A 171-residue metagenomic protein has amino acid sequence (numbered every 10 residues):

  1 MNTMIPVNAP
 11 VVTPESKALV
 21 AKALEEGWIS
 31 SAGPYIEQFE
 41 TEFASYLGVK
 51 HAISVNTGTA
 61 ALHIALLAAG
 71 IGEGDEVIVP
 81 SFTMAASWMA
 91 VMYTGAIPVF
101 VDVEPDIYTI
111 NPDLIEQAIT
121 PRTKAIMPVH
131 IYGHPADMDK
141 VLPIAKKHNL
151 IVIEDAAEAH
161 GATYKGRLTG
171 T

Functional and structural regions predicted by a protein language model:
M1-I29: N-terminal "arm"/small-domain region of PLP-dependent enzymes with the aminotransferase-like
I29-E76, A90-Y93, F100-D102, R167: Phosphate-binding glycine-rich loop
F43, A156-A157: Active-site His/Glu-centered metal-binding helix of metallohydrolases
L67-A156, T163: PLP-dependent aminotransferase-like
A118-T120, L168-T171: Active-site nucleotide-sugar/metal-binding loop of Leloir-type enzymes
E158-G170: Active-site region of PLP-dependent enzymes
